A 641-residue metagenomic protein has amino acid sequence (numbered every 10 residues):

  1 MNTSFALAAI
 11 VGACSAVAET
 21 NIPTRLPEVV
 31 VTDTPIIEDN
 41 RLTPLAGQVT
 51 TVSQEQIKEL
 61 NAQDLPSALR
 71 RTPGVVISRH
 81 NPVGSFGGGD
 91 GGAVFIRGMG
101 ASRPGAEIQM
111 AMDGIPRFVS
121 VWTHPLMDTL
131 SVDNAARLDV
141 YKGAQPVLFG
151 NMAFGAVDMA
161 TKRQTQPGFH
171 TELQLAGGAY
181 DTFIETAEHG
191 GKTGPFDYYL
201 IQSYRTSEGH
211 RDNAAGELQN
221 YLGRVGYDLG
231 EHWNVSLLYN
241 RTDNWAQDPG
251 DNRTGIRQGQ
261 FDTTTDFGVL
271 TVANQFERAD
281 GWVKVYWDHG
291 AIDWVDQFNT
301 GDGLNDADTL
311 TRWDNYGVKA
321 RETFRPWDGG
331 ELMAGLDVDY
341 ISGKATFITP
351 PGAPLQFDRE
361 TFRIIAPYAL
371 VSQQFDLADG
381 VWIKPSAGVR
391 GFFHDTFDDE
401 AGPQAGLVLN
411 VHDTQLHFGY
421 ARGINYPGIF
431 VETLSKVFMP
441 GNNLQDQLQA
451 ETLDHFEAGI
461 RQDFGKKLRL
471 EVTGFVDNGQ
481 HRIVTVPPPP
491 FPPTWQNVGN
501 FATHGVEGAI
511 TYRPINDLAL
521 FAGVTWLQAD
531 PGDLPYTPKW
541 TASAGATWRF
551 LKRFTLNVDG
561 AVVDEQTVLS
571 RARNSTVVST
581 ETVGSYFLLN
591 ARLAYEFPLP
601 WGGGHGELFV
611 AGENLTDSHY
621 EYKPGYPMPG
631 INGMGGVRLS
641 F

Functional and structural regions predicted by a protein language model:
P66, R70-I115: Extracytoplasmic beta-strand/coil segments of soluble accessory domains associated with Gram-negative outer-membrane
I108, I115-K142: Short acidic/polar hinge/loop motifs at secondary-structure boundaries that mediate gating or recognition
T129-Q174: A beta-strand signature from Gram-negative outer-membrane beta-barrel systems, especially the internal plug domain
G177-T206, R211-W245, G259-W282, P326 (+1 more regions): Transmembrane beta-barrel wall of Gram-negative outer-membrane proteins
F196, R278-D296, N410-G419, Q447-R513 (+3 more regions): Membrane-embedded beta-barrel scaffold of Gram-negative outer-membrane proteins
Y227-D228, F418, P535-F641: Conserved C-terminal beta-signal and adjacent last beta-strands/turns of outer-membrane beta-barrel proteins
D243-Q247, T349, D395-F456, G474-Q496 (+3 more regions): Surface-exposed extracellular loop regions of Gram-negative outer-membrane beta-barrel proteins, predominantly
L332, Q373-I383, F475-N478, Q496-R571 (+2 more regions): Gram-negative outer-membrane beta-barrel transporters
